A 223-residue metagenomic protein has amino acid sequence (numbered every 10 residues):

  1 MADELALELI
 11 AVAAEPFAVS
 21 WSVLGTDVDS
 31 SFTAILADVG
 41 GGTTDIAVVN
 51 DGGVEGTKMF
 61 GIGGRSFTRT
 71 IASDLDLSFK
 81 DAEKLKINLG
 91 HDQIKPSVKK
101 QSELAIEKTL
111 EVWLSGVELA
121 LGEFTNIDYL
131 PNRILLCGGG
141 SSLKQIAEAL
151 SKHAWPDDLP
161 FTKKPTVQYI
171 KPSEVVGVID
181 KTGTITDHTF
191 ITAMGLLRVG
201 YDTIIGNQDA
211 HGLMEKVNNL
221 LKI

Functional and structural regions predicted by a protein language model:
M1-A14, D51-K95, H188: Glycine-rich phosphate-binding loop plus the immediately following alpha-helix
M1-A34, L89-P96, S102-E107, F124-I127 (+2 more regions): Nucleotide/phosphate-binding catalytic cleft detector across ATP-hydrolyzing and phosphate-transferring enzymes
L24-V28, I35-V39, I46-V48, T125-I127 (+2 more regions): Replace "in large, NTP-powered and nucleic-acid-processing enzymes" with "in large, NTP-powered factors and other
V28-G56, I71, L196: Gly/Thr-rich phosphate-binding beta-strand-loop-beta motif of the actin/hexokinase/Hsp70
V39-G40, T109-L121: A general structural motif
V117-R133: Phosphate/pyrophosphate-binding loops at sites that engage ATP/ADP/AMP, CoA/4′-phosphopantetheine, polyphosphate
Y129-W155: Glycine-rich phosphate-binding loops at beta-strand->alpha-helix junctions
H153-I191: Conserved phosphate-binding/catalytic loops in two-lobed NTP-binding clefts
